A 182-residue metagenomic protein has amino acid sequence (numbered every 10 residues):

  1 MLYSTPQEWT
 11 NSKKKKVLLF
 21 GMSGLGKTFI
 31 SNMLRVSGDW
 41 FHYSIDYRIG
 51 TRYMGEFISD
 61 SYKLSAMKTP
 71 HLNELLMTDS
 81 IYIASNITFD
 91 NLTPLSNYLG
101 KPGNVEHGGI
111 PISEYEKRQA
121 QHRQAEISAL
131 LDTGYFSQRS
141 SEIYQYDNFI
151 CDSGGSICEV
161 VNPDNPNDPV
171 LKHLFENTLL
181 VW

Functional and structural regions predicted by a protein language model:
M1-N11: Pre-Walker A adenine-sensing motif
L19: Hydrophobic anchor at the beta1->P-loop junction of P-loop NTPases
S23: The conserved Walker
G26: Conserved glycine(s) of the Walker
I30, L34: Hydrophobic positions on the alpha1 helix immediately C-terminal to the Walker A/P-loop
V36-L76: Conserved substrate/cofactor phosphate-moiety recognition/catalytic segment in nucleotide-dependent phosphotransferases
N97-Q145: Phosphate-binding/switch loop-helix module in NTP-utilizing enzymes
S137-I143, D152-W182: ATP-dependent NMP and nucleoside kinases share a basic, alpha-helical "lid"
